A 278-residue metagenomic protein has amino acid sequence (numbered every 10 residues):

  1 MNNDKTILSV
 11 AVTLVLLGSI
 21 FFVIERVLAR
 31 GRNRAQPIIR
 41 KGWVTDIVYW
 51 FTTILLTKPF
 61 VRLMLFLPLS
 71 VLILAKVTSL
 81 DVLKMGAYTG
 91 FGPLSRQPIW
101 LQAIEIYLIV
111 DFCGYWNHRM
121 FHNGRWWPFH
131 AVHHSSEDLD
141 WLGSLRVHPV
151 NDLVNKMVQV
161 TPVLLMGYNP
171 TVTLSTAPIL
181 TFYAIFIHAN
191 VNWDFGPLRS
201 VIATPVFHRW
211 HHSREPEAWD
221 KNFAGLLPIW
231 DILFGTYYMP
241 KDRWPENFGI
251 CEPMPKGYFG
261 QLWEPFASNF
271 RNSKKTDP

Functional and structural regions predicted by a protein language model:
M1-L16: Hydrophobic transmembrane alpha-helical segments in integral membrane proteins
D4, L8, I39-T45, G167 (+1 more regions): Membrane-water interface of alpha-helical transmembrane segments
S9-T13, P37, K41, V172 (+1 more regions): Generic detection of long, well-ordered alpha-helical segments
S19-V48, P68-F91: Membrane-helix interface linkers and caps
V23-I24, A35, L67-S70, L198 (+3 more regions): Generic structural signal of hydrophobic/aromatic residues within well-ordered alpha-helices of folded domains
D46, W50-F51, G225-L233, Q261-S273: A transmembrane-helix-recognition feature enriched in membrane-embedded lipid enzymes and envelope glyco-/phospholipid
F51-L65, L74-A75, L80-L83, Y88-E246: Membrane-embedded catalytic scaffold of the fatty acid hydroxylase/desaturase
P245-P278: A membrane-cytosol interface segment of integral membrane proteins
